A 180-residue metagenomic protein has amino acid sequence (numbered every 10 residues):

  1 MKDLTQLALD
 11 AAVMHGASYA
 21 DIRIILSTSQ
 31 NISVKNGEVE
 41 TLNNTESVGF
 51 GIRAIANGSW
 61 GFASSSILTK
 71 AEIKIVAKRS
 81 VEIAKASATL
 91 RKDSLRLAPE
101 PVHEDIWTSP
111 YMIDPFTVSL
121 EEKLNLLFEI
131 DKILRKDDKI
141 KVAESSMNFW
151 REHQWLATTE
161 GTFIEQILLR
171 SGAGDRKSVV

Functional and structural regions predicted by a protein language model:
M1-V180: Active-site bordering "gate/hinge" segments that shape substrate access to catalytic or cofactor-binding pockets
